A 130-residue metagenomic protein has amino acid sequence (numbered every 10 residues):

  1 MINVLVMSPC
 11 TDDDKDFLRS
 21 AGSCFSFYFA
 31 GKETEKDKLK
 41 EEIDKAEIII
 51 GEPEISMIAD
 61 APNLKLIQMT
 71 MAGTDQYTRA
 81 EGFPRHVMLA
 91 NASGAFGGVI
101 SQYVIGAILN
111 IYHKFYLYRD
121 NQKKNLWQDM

Functional and structural regions predicted by a protein language model:
M1-A46: N-terminal glycine-/charge-rich "phosphate-binding" loop or analogous flexible N-terminal tail
E47-K123: Phosphate/diphosphate ligand-binding glycine-rich loop within oxidoreductases
N125-M130: A short, basic/flexible loop-to-alpha-helix module at the beginning of a structural domain
